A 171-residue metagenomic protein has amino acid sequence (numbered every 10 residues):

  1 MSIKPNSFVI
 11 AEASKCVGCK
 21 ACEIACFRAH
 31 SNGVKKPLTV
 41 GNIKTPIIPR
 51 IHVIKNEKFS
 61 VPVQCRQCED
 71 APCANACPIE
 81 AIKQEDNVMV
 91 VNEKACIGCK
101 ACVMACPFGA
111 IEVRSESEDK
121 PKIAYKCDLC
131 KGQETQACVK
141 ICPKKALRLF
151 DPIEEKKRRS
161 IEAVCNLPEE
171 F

Functional and structural regions predicted by a protein language model:
M1-N6, N32-N75, E93-F171: Flanking helices and flexible, charged tails adjoining ferredoxin-like Fe-S electron-transfer domains in multi-subunit
I10-E12: Short amphipathic
K15-V17, Q133: Residues that cap or initiate secondary-structure elements
V17, A21-R28: N-terminal signal-anchor transmembrane alpha helix
A21, K83, E112: Short, flexible micro-motifs
K83-V91: Mid-length scaffold segments of soluble, non-membrane domains
